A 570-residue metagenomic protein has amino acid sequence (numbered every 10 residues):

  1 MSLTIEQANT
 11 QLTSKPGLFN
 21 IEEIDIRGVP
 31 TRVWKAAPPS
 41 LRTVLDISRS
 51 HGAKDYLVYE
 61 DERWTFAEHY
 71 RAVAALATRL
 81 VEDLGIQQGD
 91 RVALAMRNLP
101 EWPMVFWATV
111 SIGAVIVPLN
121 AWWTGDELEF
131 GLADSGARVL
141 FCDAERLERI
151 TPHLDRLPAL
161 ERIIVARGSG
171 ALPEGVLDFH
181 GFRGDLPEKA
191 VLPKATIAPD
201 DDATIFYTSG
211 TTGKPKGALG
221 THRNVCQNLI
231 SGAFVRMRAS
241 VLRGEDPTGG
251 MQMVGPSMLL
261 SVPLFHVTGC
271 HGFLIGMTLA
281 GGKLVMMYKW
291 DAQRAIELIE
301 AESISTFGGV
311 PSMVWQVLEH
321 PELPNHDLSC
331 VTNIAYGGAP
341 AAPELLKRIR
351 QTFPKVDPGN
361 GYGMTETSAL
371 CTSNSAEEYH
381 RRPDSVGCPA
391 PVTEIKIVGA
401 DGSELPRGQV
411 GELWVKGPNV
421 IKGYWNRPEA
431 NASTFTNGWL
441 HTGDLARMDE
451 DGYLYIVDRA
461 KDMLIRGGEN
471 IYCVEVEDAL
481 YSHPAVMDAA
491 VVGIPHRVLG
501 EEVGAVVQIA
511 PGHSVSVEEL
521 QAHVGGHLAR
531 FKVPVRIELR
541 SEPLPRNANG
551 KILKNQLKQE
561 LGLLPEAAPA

Functional and structural regions predicted by a protein language model:
M1-G17, A114-R183, P511-H513: Structural core segment of the AMP-binding/adenylate-forming
T4, A166, A529-K551, A568-A570: AMP-binding/adenylate-forming catalytic domain of the ANL superfamily
A36-A37, A53-W107, T124-E129, H180: Conserved AMP-binding/adenylate-forming core of the ANL superfamily
T65-A67, A203-S231, A239: Conserved AMP-binding A3 loop
W123, E129-F130, L140-C142, F307 (+8 more regions): AMP-binding/adenylate-forming catalytic core of the ANL superfamily
E188-Y207, K214, T248-S257: Conserved pre-ATP/AMP-binding loop-to-beta segment of ANL
C226-S257, S261, F265-S305, H320: Conserved AMP-binding/adenylation subdomain of ANL enzymes
L279-G282, A301-G308, L318-R381, E394: Gly/Ser/Thr-rich phosphate-binding loop
